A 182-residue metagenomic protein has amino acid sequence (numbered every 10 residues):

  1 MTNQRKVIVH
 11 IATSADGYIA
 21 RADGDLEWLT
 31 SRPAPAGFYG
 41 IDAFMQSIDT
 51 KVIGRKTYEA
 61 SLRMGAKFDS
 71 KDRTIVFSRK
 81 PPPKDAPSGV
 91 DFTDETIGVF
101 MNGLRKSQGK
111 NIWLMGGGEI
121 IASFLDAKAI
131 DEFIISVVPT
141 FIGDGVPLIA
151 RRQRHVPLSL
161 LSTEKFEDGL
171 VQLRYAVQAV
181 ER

Functional and structural regions predicted by a protein language model:
M1-R182: Enzymes that bind and transform nitrogen-containing heteroaromatic metabolites
